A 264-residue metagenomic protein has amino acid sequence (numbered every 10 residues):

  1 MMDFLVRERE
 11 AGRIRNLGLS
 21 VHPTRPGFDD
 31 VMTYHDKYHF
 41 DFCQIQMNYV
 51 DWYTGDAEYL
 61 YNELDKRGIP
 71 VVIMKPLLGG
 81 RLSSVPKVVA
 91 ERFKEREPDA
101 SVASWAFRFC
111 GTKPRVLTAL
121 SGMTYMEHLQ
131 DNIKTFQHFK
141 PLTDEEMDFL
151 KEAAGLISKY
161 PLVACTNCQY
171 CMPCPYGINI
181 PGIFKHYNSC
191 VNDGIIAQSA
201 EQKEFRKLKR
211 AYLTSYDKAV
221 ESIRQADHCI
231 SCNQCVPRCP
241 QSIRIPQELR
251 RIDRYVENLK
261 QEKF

Functional and structural regions predicted by a protein language model:
M1-V72, V85, V89, E97-P98 (+1 more regions): Glycine/proline-rich, positively charged, aromatic-decorated active-site loop/lid region on the catalytic face
K37-H39, Y59-F264: Structured C-terminal cap/extension of enzyme domains
